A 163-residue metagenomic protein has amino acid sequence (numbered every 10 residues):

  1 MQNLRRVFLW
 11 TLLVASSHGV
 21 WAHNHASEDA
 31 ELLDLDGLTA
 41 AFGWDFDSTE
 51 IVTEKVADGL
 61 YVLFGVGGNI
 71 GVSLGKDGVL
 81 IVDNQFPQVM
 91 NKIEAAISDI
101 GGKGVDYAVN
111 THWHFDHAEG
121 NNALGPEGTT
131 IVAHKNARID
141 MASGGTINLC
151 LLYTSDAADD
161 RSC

Functional and structural regions predicted by a protein language model:
M1-F8: Bacterial N-terminal signal peptides that target proteins for export
W10-S17: Bacterial N-terminal signal peptides
V52-A96: Conserved beta-strand hairpin/beta-sheet module of binuclear metal-dependent hydrolase folds, prominently
D106-D116, A137: Metallo-beta-lactamase
A118-E127: Metal-dependent catalytic neighborhoods of phosphoester/phosphodiester hydrolases
I131-C150: Surface-exposed loop and adjacent secondary-structure segments within mature catalytic domains
Y153-A158: Conserved small/polar residues in nucleotide/adenosyl-binding loops
